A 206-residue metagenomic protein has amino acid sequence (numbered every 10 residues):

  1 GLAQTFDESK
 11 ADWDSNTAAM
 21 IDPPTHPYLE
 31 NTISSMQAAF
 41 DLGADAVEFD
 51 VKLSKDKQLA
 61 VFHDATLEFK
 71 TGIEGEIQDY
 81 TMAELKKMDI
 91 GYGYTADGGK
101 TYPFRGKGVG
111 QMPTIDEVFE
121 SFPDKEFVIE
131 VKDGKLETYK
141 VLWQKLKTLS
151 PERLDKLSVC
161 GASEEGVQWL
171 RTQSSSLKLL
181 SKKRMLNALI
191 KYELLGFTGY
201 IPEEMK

Functional and structural regions predicted by a protein language model:
G1-K206: Phosphate-group recognition and catalysis centered on beta-loop-alpha active-site segments
